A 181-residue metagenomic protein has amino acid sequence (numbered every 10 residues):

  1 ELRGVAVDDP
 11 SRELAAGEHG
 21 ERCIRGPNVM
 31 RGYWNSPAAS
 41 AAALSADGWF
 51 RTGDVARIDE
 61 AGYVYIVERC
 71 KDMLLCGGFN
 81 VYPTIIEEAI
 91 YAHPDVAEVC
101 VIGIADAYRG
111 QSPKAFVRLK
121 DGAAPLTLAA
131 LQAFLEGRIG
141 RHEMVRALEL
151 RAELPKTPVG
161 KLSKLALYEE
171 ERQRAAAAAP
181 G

Functional and structural regions predicted by a protein language model:
E1-C23, A42, E60-A61, A124-L128 (+1 more regions): Conserved beta-loop-beta connector loops within the AMP-binding
L2, G20, Q111-P113, R146: Change "...and in nucleic-acid phosphodiester-cleaving endonucleases..." to "...and in nucleic-acid processing enzymes
L2, V99, L148-L150: Generic structural signal for residues in well-ordered beta-strands
L14-A16, G32-N35: Active-site glycine/GP-rich loop and adjacent strand/helix microenvironment that borders small-molecule binding pockets
G26-G32, A39, V55-E143, A152-P155 (+2 more regions): AMP-binding/adenylate-forming catalytic core of the ANL superfamily
A42-A43, G181: Active-site-adjacent loop/helix segments that line or gate small-molecule/cofactor pockets in enzymes
E169-G181: Acidic/polar alpha-helix N-cap and adjacent early helical turns within long charge-rich amphipathic helices/linkers
